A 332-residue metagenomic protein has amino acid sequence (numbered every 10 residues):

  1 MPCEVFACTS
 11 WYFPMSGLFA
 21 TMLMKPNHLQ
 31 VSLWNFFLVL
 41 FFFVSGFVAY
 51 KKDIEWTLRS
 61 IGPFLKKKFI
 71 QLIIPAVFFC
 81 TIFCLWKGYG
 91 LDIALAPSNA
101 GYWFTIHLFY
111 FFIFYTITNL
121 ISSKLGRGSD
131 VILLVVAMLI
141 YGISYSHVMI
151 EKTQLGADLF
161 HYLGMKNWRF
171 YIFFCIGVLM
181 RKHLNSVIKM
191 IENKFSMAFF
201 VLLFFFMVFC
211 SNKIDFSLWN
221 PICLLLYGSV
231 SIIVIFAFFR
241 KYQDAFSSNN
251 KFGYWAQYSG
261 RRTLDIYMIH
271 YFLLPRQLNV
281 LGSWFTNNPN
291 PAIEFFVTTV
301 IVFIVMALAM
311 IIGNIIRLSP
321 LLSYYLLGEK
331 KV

Functional and structural regions predicted by a protein language model:
M1-V332: Alpha-helical transmembrane segments and their immediate juxtamembrane cytosolic regions
